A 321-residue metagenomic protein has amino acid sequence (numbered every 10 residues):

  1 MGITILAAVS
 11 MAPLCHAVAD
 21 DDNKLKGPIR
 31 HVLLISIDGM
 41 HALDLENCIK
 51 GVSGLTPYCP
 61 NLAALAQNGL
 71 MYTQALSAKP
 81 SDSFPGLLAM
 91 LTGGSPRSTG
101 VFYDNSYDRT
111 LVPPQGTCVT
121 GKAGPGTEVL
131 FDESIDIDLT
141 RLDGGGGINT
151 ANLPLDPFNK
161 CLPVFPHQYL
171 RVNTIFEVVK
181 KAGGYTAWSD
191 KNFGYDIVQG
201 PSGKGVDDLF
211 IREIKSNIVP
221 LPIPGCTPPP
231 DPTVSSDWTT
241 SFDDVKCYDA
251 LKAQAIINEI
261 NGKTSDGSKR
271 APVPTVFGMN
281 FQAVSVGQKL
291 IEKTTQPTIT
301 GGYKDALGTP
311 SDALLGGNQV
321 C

Functional and structural regions predicted by a protein language model:
M1-P13: Bacterial N-terminal signal peptides
C15-S53, C59, A64, M71-A75 (+2 more regions): N-terminal module-boundary/linker segments of secreted carbohydrate-active enzymes
K24-I29, T56-P57, A64-Q67, S81-F84 (+4 more regions): Extracellular/periplasmic catalytic domains that process cell-envelope and extracellular macromolecules
G27, G39, G51-P60, S81 (+6 more regions): Soluble non-cytosolic domains of exported or imported proteins
I29-L43, A64-A66, M90, V179 (+2 more regions): Beta-strand elements within well-structured catalytic alpha/beta cores of enzymes that handle phosphate/sulfate esters
L43, P60-A64, L88, N173 (+2 more regions): Solvent-exposed, polar/charged alpha-helical surfaces in well-ordered, non-transmembrane soluble domains, broadly
E46-G100, N105, Y185-A187: Short, structured active-site-proximal loop/turn typified by the sulfatase FGly-forming signature C/S-X-P-X-R
G94-G302, G308: His/Asp/Glu-rich, glycine-adjacent segments that coordinate divalent cations and/or stabilize oxyanion chemistry on
